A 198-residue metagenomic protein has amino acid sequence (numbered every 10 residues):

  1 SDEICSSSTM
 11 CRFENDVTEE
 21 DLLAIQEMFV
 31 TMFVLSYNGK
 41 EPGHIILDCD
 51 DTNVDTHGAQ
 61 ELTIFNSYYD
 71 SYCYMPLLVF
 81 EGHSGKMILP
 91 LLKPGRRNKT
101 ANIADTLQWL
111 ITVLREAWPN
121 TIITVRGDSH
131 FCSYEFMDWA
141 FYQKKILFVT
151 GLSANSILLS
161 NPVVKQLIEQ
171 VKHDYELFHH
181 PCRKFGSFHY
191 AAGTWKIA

Functional and structural regions predicted by a protein language model:
S1-D2, S6, M10, G43-N53 (+3 more regions): Short, conserved catalytic/metal-binding motifs centered on acidic residues
S7-L78: Active-site-proximal, Lys/Arg-enriched surface segment that forms a nucleic-acid-binding/basic interface patch
L23, Y69-C73, Y142-L158: Acidic, His- and aromatic-enriched active-site or binding-groove loops in soluble protein domains that engage sugars
F33, L107-I111, M137: Generic structural signal for well-ordered alpha-helices, preferentially at hydrophobic/aromatic core positions
T56-L62, I88-L92, Y134-W139, L159-K165 (+1 more regions): Short acidic, glycine/serine/threonine-rich loops at helix termini
S67-W118: Electropositive, glycine- and tryptophan-enriched low-complexity nucleic-acid-binding patches
E116-I123, Y142-I146: Short, surface-exposed connector motifs at secondary-structure boundaries
L147-A198: An anionic, glycine-rich sequence signature occurring as long contiguous blocks
